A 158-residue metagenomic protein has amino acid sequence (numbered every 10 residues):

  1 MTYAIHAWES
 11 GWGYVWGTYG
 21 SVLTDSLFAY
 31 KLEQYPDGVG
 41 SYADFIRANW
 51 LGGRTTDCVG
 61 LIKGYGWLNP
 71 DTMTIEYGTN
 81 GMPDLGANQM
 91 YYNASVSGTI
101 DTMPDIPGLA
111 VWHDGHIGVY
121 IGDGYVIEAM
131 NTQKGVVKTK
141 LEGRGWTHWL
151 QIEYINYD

Functional and structural regions predicted by a protein language model:
M1-T74, D114-H116, I127-A129: N-terminal capping segments
M1-Y14, D71-T102, D114-D158: Aromatic- and glycine-rich peptidoglycan recognition patches
P107-L109: Loop/turn positions that initiate beta-strands
